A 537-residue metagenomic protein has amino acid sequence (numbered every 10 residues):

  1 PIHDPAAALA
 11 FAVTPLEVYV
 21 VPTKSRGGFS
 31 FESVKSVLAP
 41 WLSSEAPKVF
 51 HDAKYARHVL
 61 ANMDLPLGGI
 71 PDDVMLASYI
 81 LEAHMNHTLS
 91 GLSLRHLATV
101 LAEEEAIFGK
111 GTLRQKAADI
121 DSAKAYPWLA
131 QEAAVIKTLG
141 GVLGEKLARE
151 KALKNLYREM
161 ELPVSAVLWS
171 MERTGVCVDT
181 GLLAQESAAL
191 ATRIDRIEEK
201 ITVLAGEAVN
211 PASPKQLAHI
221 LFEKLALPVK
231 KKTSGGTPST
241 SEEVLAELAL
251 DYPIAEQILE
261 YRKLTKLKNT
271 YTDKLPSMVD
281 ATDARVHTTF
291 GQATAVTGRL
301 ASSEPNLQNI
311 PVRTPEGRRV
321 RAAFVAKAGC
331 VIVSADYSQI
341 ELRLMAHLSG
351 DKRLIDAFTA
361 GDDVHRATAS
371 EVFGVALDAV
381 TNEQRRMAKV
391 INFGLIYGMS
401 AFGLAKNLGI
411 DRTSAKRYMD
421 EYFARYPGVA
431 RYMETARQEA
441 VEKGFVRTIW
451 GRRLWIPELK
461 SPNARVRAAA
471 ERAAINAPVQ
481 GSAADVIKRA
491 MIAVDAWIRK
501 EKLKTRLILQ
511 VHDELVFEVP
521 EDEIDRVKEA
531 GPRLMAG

Functional and structural regions predicted by a protein language model:
P1-S25, L42-S44, K48, A53 (+13 more regions): Conserved "right-hand" nucleotidyltransferase catalytic core of DNA-directed polymerases
I2-G27, I332-S334, E341-F373, P457-R467: Metal-dependent catalytic core segments for phosphate chemistry
F29-E45: Short, basic/hydrophobic alpha-helical segments
F31, S213, D522-E529: Short, conserved charged micro-motifs
S43-H51, L60, R321-M345, R353-K389: Conserved catalytic alpha/beta cores of large enzymes that bind or transform nucleotide phosphates and polynucleotides
P66-E82, L89-G91, G361-H365: Conserved beta-strand -> loop -> alpha-helix junction used to position metal-binding or nucleic-acid-contacting
Q115-D119, A166, R173, P228 (+7 more regions): Conserved catalytic core of nucleic-acid polymerases
G298, A530-G537: Short, non-transmembrane amphipathic alpha-helical segments
